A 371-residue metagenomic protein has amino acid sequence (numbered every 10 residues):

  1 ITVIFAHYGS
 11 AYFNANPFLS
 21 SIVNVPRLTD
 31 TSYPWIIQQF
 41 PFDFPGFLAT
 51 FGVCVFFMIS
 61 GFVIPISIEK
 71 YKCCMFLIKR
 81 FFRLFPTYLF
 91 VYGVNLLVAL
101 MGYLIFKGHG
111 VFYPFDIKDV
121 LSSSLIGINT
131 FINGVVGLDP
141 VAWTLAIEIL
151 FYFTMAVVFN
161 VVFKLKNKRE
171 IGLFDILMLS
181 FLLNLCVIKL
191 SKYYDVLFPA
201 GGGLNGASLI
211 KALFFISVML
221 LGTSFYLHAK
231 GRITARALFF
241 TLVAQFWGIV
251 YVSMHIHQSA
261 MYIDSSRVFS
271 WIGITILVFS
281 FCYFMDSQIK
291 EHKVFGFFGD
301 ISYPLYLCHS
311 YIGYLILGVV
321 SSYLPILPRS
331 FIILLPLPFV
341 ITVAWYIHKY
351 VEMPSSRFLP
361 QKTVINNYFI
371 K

Functional and structural regions predicted by a protein language model:
I1-S67, L307: Functionally critical transmembrane alpha-helices in membrane proteins and complexes, commonly lining
T2, A6-S10, P34, F42 (+4 more regions): Aromatic-enriched alpha-helical transmembrane segments of multi-pass intramembrane proteins
I4, G61, F81, E148 (+4 more regions): Generic structural signal for small/hydrophobic residues in well-ordered secondary structure, especially within
Y8-L19, L97-V111, L190-V196, I256 (+1 more regions): Helix-to-loop transition at the C-terminal end of transmembrane segments
L48-F82, F90-G108, I312, I316-L317 (+2 more regions): Juxtamembrane transmembrane-helix termini
M75-F76, L84, T144, L173: Alpha-helical transmembrane segments and their helix-entry boundary regions
P86-V94, L150, V218, P304-C308: Hydrophobic alpha-helical transmembrane segments of multipass membrane transporters and ion channels, focusing on
I233, D286-F295, G299, I312-K371: C-terminal "closing" transmembrane helix and its immediate cytosolic amphipathic cap in multi-pass membrane proteins
